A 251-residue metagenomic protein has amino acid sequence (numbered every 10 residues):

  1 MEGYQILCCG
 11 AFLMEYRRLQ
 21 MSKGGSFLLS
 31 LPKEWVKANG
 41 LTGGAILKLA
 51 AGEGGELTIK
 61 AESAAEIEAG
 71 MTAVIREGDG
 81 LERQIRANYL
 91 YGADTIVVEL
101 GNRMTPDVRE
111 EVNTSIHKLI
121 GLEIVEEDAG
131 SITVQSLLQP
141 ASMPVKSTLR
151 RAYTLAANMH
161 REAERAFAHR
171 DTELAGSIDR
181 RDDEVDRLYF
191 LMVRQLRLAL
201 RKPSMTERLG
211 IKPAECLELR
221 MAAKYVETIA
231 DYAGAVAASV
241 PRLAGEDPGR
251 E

Functional and structural regions predicted by a protein language model:
M1-L13: Short, intrinsically disordered or compositionally biased N-terminal tails of bacterial proteins
E15-L19, G24-S26, S30-E251: Cytosolic, long alpha-helical scaffolding segments
